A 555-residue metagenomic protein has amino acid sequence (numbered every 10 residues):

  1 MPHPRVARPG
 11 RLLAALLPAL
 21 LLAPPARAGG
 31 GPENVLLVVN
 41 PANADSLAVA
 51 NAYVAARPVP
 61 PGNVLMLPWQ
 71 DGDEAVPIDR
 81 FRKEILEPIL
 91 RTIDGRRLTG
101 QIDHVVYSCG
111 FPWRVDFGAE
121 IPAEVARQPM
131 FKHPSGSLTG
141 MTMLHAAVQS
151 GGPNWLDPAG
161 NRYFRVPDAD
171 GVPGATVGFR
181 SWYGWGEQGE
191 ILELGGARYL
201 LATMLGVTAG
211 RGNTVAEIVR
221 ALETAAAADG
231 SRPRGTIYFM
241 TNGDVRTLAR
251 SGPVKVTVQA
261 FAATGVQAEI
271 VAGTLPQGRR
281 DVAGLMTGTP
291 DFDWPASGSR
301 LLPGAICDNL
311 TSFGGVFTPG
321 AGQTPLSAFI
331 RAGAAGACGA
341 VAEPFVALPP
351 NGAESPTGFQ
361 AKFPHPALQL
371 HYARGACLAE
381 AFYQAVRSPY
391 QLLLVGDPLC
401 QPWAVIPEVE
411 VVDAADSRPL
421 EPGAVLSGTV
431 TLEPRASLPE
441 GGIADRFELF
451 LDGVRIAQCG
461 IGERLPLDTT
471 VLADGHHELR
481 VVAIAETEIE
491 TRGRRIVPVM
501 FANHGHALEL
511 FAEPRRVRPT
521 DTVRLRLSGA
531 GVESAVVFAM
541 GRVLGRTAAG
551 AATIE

Functional and structural regions predicted by a protein language model:
M1-R8: N-terminal secretory signal peptides that target proteins for export/translocation
G10-A23: Bacterial N-terminal signal peptides
P24-A28: Sec/Tat signal peptide C-region and signal peptidase I cleavage site
G29-T431, T487: Cysteine-dependent hydrolase recognition
P422-E555: Long, low-complexity serine/threonine/glycine- and acidic-rich segments characteristic of extracellular
